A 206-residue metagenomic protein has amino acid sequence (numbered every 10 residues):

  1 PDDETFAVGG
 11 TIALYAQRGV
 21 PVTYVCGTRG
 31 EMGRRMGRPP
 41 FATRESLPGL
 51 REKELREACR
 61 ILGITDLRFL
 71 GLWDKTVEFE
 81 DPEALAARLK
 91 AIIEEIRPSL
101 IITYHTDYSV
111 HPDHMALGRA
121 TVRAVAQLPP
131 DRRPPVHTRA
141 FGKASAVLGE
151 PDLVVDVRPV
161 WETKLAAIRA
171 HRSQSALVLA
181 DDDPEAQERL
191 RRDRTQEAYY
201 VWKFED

Functional and structural regions predicted by a protein language model:
P1-I96, R123-P130: Active-site rim/loop-helix segments in enzyme catalytic domains that contact anionic ligands
D66, K75-D206: Metal-dependent de-N-acetylase/amidase catalytic core
